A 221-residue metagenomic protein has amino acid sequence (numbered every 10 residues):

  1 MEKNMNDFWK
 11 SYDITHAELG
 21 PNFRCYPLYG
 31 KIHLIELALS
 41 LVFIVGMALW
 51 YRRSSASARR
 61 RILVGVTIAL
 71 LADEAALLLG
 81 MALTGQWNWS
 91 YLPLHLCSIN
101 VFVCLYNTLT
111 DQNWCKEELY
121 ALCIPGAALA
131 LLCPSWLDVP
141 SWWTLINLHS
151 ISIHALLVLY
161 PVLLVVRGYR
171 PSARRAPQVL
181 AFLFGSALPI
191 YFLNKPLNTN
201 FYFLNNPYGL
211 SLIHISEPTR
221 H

Functional and structural regions predicted by a protein language model:
E2-S57: N-terminal topogenic module of multi-pass integral membrane proteins
E36-L37, W87-C97: Structural signature of hydrophobic alpha-helical transmembrane segments
G46-M47, C104, L156-A173: Alpha-helical transmembrane segments in multipass membrane proteins, preferentially the mid-helix core
Y51-L63, L109-E117, R167-P177: Membrane-interface helix-boundary motifs at transmembrane edges
A69-L79, C123-S135, L183-F192: Aromatic-anchored segments of alpha-helical transmembrane domains
L109-P161: Membrane-proximal helix-loop-helix units in multi-pass membrane proteins
S186-L210: Juxtamembrane non-transmembrane "cap" segments at the membrane-aqueous interface of multi-pass membrane proteins
L210-H221: Residue-level detector of conserved catalytic or cofactor/ligand-binding positions in enzyme active sites
